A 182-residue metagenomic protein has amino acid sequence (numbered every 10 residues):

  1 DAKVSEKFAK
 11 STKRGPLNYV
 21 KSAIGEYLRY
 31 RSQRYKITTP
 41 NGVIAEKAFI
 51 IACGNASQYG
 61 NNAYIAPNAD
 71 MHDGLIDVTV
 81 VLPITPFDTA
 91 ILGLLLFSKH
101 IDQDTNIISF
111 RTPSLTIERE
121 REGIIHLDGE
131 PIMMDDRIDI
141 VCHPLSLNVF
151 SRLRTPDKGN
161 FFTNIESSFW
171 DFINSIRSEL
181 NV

Functional and structural regions predicted by a protein language model:
D1-V182: Long C-terminal subdomains/extensions of small-metabolite kinases
